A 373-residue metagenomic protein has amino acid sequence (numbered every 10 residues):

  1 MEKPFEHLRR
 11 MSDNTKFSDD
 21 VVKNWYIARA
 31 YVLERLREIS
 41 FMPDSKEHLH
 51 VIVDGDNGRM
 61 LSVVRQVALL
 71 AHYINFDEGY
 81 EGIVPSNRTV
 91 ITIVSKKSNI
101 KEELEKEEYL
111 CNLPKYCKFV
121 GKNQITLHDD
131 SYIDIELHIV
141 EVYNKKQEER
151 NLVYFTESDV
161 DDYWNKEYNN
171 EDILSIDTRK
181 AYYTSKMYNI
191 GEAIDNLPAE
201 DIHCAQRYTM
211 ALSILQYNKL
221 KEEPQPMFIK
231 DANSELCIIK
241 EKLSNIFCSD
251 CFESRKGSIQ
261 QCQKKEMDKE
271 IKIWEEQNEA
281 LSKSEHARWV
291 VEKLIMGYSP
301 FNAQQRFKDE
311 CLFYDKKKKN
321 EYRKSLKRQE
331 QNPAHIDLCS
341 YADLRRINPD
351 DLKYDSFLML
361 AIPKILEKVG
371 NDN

Functional and structural regions predicted by a protein language model:
M1-Q66, F76-E78, G82-V90, K96-S244 (+4 more regions): Flexible, Lys/Arg-rich cytosolic regulatory linkers and terminal tails that connect or flank
A68-H72: Alpha-helical repeat scaffolds in large eukaryotic proteins
Y73-F76, S258: Charged, solvent-exposed alpha-helical segments that act as regulatory interaction surfaces
D177-N373: Non-catalytic terminal and connector segments of soluble metabolic enzymes
